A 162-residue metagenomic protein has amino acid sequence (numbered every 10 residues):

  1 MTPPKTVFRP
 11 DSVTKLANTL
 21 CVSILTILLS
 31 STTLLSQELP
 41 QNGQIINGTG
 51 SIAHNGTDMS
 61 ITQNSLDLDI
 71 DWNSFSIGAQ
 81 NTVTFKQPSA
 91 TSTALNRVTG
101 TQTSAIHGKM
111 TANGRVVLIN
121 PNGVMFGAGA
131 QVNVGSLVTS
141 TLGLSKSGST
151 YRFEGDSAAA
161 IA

Functional and structural regions predicted by a protein language model:
T2-T6, V13-T14, I24-T26, S30-A162: Solvent-exposed adhesion/ligand-recognition segments of exported proteins
